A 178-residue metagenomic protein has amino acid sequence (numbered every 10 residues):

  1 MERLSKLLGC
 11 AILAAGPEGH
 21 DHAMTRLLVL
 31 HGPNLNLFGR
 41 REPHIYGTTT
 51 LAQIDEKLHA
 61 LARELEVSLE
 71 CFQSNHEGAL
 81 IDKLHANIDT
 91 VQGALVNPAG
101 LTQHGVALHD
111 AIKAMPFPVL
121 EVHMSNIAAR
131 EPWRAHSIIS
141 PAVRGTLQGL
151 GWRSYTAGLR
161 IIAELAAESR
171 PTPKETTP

Functional and structural regions predicted by a protein language model:
M24-L27: Extreme N-terminal starter segment of soluble prokaryotic enzymes
P33-L35, A99-T102, S125-I127: Short glycine-rich anion-binding loops that position phosphate/pyrophosphate groups of nucleotides and phosphorylated
F38-A52: Glycine- and acidic-residue-enriched helix-capping/strand-helix junction motifs
E70-G78: Short beta->alpha junction loops
N87-A94: Short acidic/histidine-rich motifs immediately flanking catalytic phosphotransfer sites in two-component signaling
K113-R130: Short, acidic/small-residue loops that bind anionic groups at enzyme active sites
A129-P171: Short, glycine-/small-residue-rich phosphate/pyrophosphate-handling segment
